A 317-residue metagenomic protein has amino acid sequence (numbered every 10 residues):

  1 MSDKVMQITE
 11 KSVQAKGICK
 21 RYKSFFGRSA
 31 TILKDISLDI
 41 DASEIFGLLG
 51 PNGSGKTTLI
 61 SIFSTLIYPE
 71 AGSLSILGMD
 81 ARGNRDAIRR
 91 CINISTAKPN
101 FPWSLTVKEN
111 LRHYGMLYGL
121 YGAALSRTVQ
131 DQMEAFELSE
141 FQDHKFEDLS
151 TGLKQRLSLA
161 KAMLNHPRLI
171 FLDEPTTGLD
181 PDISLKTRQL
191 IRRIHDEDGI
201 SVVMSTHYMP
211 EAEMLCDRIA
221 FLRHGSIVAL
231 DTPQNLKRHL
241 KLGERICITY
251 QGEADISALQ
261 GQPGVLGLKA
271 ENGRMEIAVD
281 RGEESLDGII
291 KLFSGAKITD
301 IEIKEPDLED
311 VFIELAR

Functional and structural regions predicted by a protein language model:
K4-A15, R21-D35, N84-R85: A short, flexible loop at the N-terminus of ABC-type nucleotide-binding domains that lies
P51-G55: Walker A (P-loop) phosphate-binding loop of ABC-type ATPase nucleotide-binding domains
G72-D80, A87-I88: Conserved ABC transporter NBD signature motif
N93, R112, M116, A123-F141: Conserved ABC ATPase "signature" region
H166: Conserved catalytic motifs of ABC-family nucleotide-binding domains
I170-D173: Catalytic Walker B motif of ABC-type/P-loop ATPase nucleotide-binding domains
Q189-D280: ABC transporter nucleotide-binding domain
